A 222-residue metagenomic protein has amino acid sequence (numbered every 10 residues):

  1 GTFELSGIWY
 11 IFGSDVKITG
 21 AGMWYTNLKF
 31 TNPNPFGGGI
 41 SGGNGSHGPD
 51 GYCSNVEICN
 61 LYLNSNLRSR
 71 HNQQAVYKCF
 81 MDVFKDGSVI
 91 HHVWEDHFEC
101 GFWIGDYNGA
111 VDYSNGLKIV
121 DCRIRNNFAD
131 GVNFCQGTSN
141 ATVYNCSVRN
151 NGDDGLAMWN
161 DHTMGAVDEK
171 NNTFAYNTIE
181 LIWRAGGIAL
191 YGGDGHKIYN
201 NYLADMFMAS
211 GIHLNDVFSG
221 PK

Functional and structural regions predicted by a protein language model:
G1-K17, A21-N34, L63: N-terminal extracellular ligand-recognition/capping segment immediately after the signal peptide
L5-S6, T31-P49, R70-D82, H97-S114 (+4 more regions): Extracellular beta-strand/beta-solenoid scaffold signature
F12, D50-G51: Extracellular/periplasmic catalytic domains that process cell-envelope and extracellular macromolecules
D15, T19-W24, S54-S65, D86-E99 (+6 more regions): Right-handed parallel beta-helix
